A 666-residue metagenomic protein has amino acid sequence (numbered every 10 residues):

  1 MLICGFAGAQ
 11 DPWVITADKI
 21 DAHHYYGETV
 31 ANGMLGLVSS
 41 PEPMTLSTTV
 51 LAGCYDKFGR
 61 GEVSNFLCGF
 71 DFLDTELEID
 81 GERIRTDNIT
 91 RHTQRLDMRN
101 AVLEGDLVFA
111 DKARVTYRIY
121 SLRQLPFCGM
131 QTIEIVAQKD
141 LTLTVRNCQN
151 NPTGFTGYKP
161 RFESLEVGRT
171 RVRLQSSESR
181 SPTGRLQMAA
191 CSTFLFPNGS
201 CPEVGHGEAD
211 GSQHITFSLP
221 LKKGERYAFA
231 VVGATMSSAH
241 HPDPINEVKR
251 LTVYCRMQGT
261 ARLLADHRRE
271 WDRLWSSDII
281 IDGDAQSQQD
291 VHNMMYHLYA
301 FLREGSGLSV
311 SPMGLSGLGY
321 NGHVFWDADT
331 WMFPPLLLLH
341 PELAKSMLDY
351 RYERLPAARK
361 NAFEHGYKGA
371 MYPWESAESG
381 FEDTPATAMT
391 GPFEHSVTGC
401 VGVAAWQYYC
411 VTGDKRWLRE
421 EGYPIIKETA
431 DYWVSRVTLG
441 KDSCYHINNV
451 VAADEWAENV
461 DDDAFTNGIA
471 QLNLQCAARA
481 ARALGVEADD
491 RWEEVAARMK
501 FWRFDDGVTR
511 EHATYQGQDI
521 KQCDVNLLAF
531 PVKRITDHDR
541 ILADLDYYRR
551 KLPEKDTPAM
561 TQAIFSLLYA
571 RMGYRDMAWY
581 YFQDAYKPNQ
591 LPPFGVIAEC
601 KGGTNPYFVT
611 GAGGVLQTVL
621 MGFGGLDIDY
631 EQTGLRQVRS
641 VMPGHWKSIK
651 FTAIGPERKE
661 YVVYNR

Functional and structural regions predicted by a protein language model:
M1-Q10: Bacterial Sec-dependent N-terminal signal peptides
A9-V30, M34-Y320: Acidic/polar, glycine-enriched structural segments that form the non-catalytic walls/loops of the carbohydrate-binding
A22-C54, W331, S379-D383, L439 (+3 more regions): C-terminal capping/lid segments that line or modulate ligand- or cofactor-binding pockets
D111, R123-C128, Q407, T412-R416 (+2 more regions): A conserved hydrophobic secondary-structure block that centers on an alpha-helix together with its immediately flanking
N293-A300, Y350-A357, P424-R436, L472 (+2 more regions): Alpha-helical scaffold segments in carbohydrate-active enzymes
L302-S316, E342-V403, Y409, R416-E420 (+5 more regions): Helix-terminus loop motifs that line ligand-binding clefts
V324-R354, V403, C410, E420 (+2 more regions): Active-site core of glycosidic bond-cleaving carbohydrate-active enzymes
Y408, D414-Y423, D442-A452, W456 (+1 more regions): Active-site neighborhood of glycoside hydrolase catalytic domains
